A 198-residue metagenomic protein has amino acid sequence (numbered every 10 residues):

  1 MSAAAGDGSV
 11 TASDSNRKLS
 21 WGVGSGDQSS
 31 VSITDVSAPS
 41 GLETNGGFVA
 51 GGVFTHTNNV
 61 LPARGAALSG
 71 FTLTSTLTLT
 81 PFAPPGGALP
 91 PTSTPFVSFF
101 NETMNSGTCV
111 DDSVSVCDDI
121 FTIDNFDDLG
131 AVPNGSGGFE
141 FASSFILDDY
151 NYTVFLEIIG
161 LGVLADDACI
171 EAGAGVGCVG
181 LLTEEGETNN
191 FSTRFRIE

Functional and structural regions predicted by a protein language model:
M1-P62, A66, G70, N189-E198: N-terminal segment immediately downstream of the Sec signal-peptide cleavage site in secreted/extracellular proteins
V10, V23, V31, V36 (+10 more regions): Extended aliphatic helical segments
L42-P133: Extracellular-facing segments of soluble proteins and assemblies that are Gly/Ser/Thr-biased and enriched in aromatics
G65, A88, G135, S144 (+1 more regions): Generic marker of residues within folded, mature protein domains
F71-S75, T94-F96, S143, V154 (+1 more regions): Hydrophobic residues positioned within well-ordered beta-strands of beta-sheet architectures
D111-E171: Acidic, glycine-rich flexible loop segments
N151, E157-E198: Long, compositionally biased interface segments
